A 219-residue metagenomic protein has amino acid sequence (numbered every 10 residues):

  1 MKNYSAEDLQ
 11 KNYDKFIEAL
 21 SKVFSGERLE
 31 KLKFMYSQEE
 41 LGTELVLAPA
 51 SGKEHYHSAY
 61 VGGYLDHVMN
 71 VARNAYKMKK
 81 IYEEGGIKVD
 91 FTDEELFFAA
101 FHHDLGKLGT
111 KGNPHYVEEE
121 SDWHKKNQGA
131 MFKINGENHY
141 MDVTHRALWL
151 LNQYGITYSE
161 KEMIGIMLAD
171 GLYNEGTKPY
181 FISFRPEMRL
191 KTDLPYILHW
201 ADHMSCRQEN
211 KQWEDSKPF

Functional and structural regions predicted by a protein language model:
M1-P49: Non-catalytic interface/linker regions that flank or bridge core catalytic/transmembrane domains
G52-V61, D66, M78, V89-W213: Divalent metal-dependent catalytic cores for phosphoryl transfer on phosphate-bearing substrates
V71: Conserved hydrophobic/aromatic pocket- or pore-lining residues that grip, position, or stack substrates in active sites
A75-E83: Structural motif corresponding to the C-terminal cap of alpha-helices
